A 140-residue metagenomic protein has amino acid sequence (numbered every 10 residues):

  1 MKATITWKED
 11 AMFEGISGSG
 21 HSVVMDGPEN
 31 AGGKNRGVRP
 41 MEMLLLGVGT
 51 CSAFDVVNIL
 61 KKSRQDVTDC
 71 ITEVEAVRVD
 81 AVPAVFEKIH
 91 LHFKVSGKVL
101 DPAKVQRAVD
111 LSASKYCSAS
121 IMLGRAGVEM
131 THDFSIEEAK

Functional and structural regions predicted by a protein language model:
M1-L46, V57-K140: Extended beta-strand/beta-hairpin segments
